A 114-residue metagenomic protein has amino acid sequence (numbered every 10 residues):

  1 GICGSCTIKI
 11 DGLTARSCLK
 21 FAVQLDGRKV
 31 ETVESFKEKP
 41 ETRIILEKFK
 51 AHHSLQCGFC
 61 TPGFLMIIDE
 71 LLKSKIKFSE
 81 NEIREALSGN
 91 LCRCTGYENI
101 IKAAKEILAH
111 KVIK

Functional and structural regions predicted by a protein language model:
G1-K114: Signature of N-terminal electron-transfer/Fe-S-associated modules in redox systems
